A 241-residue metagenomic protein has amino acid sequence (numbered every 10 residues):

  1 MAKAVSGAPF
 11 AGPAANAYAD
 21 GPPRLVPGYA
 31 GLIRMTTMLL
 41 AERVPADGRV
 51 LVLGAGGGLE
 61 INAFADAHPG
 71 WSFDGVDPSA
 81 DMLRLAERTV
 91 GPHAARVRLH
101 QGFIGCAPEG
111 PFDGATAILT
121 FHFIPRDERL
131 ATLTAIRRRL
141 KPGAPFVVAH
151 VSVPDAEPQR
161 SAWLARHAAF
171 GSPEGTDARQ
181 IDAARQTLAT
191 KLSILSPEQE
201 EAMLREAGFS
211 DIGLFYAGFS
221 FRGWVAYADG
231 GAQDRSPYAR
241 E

Functional and structural regions predicted by a protein language model:
M1-A19: N-terminal, positively charged/glycine-rich alpha-helical extensions of SAM-dependent methyltransferases
G28-A46: Conserved alpha-helix/loop element of class I SAM-dependent methyltransferases that forms part of the SAM/SAH-binding
R49-V52, G57-C106: Class I SAM-dependent methyltransferase SAM/SAH-binding core
A107-A115: A short acidic, Gly/Pro-enriched loop at the edge of an enzyme's catalytic core that lines a small-molecule cofactor
L130-P142: A short glycine-rich, Lys/Arg-flanked "PGG" loop and its adjoining helix->strand segment in the class I
V147-P173: Conserved class I S-adenosyl-L-methionine
K191-A207: Short alpha-helix
R205-E241: Core SAM-dependent methyltransferase catalytic element
